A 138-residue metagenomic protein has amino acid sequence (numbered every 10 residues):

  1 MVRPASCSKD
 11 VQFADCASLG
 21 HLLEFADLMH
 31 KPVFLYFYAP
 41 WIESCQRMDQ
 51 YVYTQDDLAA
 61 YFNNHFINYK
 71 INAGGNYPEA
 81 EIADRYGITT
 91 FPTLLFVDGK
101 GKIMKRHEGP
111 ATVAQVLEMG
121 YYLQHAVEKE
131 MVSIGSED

Functional and structural regions predicted by a protein language model:
M1-E24: N-terminal "domain-start" segment that seeds a small globular fold
M1-S8, G120-D138: Non-globular targeting/processing and membrane-anchoring segments
C7, A14-D15, K31, L35 (+2 more regions): N-proximal short alpha-helices
S8-D10, S44, F66-I67: Short, contiguous strand/loop micro-motifs
D10-F13, R47, I71-A73: Short, flexible loop segments at the rims of nucleotide/cofactor-binding pockets, characterized by
G20-D27, Q50, T54-V127: Thioredoxin-like thiol-disulfide oxidoreductase module
L28-I42: Short active-site neighborhood of thiol/selenol oxidoreductases, capturing the structured segment around
A39-Y53: Conserved redox-active cysteine motifs that mediate thiol-disulfide chemistry, especially di-cysteine Cys-X(1-2)-Cys
